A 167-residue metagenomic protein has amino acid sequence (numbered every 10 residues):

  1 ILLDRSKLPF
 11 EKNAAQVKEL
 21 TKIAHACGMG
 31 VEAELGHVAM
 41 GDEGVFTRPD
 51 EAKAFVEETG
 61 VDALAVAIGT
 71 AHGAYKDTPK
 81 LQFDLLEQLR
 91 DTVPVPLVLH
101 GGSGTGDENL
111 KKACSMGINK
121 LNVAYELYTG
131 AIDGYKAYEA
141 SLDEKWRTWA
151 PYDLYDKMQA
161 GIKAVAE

Functional and structural regions predicted by a protein language model:
I1-V95, D107-M116, V123, Y135-A137 (+1 more regions): Alpha/beta enzyme core
L99-G101: Thr-Gly-centered strand-to-loop micro-motif
G106-E167: C-terminal alpha-helical cap/extension of soluble enzyme domains
